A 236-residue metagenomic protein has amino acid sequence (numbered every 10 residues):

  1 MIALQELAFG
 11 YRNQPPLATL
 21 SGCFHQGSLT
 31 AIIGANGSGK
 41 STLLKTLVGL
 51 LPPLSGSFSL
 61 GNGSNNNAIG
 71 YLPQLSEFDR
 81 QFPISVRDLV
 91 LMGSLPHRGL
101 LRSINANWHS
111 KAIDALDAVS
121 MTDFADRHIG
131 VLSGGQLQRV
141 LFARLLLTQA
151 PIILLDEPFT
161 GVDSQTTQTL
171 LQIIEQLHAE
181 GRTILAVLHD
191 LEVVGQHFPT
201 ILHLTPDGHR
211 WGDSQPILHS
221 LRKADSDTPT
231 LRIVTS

Functional and structural regions predicted by a protein language model:
V48: Helix-to-loop junction immediately C-terminal to a conserved catalytic motif
L91, A106-F124: Conserved ABC ATPase "signature" region
H128-L132, Q136: Conserved ABC ATPase signature
F142: Hydrophobic anchor residue at the start of the ABC signature
I153-D156: Catalytic Walker B motif of ABC-type/P-loop ATPase nucleotide-binding domains
L188-H189: H-loop/switch region of ABC-family ATPase nucleotide-binding domains
T200-P216: H-loop (His-switch) and adjacent beta-strand-loop-beta switch element of ABC-type ATPase nucleotide-binding domains
